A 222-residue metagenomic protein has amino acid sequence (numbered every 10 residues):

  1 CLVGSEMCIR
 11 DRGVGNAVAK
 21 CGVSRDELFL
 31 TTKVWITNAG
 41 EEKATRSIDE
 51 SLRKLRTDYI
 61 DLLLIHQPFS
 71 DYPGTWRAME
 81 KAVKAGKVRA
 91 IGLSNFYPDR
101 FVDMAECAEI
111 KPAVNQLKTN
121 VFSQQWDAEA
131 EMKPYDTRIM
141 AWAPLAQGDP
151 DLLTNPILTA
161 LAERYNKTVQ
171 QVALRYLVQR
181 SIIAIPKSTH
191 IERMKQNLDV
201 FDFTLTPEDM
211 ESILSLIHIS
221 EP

Functional and structural regions predicted by a protein language model:
C1-G4, I9, I217-P222: Single conserved hydrophobic/aromatic residue that forms the stacking wall/gate of nucleotide- or nucleobase-binding
V3, V23-D26, L55-D58, G86 (+2 more regions): Structured loop/turn residues at beta-strand edges in well-structured enzyme cores
S5, I60-L63, I91, N115: Hydrophobic residues within beta-strands of alpha/beta enzymes
S5-E6, R10-L28, L145: N-terminal binding-site loop/beta-alpha segment at the start of enzyme catalytic domains that lines or forms
G15-R25, D49-R56, A105-A108, E129-Y135: Acidic (Asp/Glu)-rich catalytic clusters
R25-N38, D61-P68, N95: A short, structured active-site edge motif that brings together acidic residues
G40-K54, F101: Short, acidic/polar
Q67-L214, S220: Beta/alpha (TIM)-barrel catalytic core signal, keyed to glycine-rich beta->alpha loops juxtaposed to Asp/Glu that bind
